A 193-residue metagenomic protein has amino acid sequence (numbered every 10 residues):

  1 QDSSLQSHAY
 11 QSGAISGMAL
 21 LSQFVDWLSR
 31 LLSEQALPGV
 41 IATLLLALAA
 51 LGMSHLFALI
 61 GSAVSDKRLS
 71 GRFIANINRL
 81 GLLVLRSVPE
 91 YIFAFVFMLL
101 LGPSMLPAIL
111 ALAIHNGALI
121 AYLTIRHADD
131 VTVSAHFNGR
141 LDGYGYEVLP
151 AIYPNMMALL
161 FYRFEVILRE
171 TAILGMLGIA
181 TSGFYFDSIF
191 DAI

Functional and structural regions predicted by a protein language model:
Q1-A49: Periplasmic/extracellular loop-to-transmembrane helix junction in inner-membrane transport proteins
L37-L45, N78-L85, E165, D187-D191: Alpha-helical membrane-interface segments at transmembrane helix boundaries
L45-L82: Transmembrane-helix boundary motif in ABC transporter permease subunits
L46, S70-R72, S87-F93, M105 (+3 more regions): Transmembrane alpha-helices and adjacent helix-loop boundaries
L48-L59, I92-V96, I152, M156-G175: Hydrophobic alpha-helical segments of membrane proteins
N78-H115: Generic hydrophobic transmembrane alpha-helix motif, especially the helices
L99, I167-I193: Glycine-rich helix-loop "coupling/hinge" segments at transmembrane-helix boundaries in multipass transporters
S104-R163, E170: Membrane-cytosol interface at the C-terminal ends of specific transmembrane alpha-helices in multi-pass membrane
